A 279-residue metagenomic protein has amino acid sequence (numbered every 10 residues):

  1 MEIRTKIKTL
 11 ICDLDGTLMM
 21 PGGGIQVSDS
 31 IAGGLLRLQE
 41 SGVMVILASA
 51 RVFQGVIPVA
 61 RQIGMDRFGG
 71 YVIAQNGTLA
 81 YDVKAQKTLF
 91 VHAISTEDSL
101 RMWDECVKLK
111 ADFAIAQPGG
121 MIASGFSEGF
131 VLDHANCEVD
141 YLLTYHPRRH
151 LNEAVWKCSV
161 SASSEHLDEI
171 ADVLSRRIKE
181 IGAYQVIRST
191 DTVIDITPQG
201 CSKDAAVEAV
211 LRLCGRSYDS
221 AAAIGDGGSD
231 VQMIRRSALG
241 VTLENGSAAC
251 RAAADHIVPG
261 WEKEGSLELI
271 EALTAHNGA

Functional and structural regions predicted by a protein language model:
E2-T9, S28, D195-A279: Mg2+-dependent phosphoryl-transfer enzymes with acidic/Ser/Thr/Gly-rich catalytic loops
K6-G23, I234: Asp-based phosphoryl-transfer active-site loop
I7, G42, G69, V155-W156 (+2 more regions): Short, well-ordered alpha-helix to beta-strand connector turns
P21-I25, A50, V91-H92, R235: Short, flexible loop segments at the rims of nucleotide/cofactor-binding pockets, characterized by
D29-F130: Active-site phosphate-binding/coordination module
V56-A60, I170, L174, I234 (+2 more regions): Hydrophobic packing residues within well-ordered alpha-helices of enzyme cores
I63, F68, N76, G182 (+2 more regions): Short, structured coil segments at secondary-structure junctions
E105, L109-I224, G228, R236: Conserved acidic, metal-coordinating active-site core of Asp-based, Mg2+-dependent phosphoryl-transfer enzymes
